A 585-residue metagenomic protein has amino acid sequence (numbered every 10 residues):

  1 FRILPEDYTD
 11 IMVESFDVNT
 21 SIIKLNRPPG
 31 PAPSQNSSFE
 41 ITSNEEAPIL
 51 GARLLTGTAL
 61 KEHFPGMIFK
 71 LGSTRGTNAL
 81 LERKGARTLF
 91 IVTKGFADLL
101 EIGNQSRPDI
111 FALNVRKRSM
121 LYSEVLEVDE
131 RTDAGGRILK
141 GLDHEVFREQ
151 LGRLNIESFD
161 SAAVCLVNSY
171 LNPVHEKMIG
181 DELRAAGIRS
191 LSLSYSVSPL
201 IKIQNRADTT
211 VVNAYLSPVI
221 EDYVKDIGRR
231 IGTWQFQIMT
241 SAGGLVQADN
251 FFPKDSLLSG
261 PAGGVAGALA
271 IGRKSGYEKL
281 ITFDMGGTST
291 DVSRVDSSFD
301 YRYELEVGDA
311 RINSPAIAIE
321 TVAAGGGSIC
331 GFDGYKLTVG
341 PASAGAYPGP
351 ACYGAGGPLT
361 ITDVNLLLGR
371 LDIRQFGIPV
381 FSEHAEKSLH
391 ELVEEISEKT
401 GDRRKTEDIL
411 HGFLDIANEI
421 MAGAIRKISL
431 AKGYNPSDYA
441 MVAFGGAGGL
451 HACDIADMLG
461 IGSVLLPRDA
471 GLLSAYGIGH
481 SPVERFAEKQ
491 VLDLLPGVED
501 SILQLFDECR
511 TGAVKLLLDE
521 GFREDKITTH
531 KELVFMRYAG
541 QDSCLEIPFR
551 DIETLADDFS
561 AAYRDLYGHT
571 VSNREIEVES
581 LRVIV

Functional and structural regions predicted by a protein language model:
F1-V585: N-terminally biased helix-coil "hinge/interface" segments that flank
